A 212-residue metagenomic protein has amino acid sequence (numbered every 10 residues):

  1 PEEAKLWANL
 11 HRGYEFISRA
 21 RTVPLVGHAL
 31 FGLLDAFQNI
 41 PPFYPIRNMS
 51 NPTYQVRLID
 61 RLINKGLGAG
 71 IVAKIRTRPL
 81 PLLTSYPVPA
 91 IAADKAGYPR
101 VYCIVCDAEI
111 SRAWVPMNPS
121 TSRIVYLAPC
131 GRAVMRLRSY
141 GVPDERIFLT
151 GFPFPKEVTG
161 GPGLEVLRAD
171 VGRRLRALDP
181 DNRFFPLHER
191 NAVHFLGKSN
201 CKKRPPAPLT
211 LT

Functional and structural regions predicted by a protein language model:
E2-T77: Conserved N-terminal ligand/cofactor-binding loop architecture of enzyme catalytic domains
I75, W114-V125: A conserved, positively charged/aromatic
R78-P79, Y98-P99, P205-L211: A short, charged/proline- and glycine-enriched loop that marks the coil->beta-strand transition at the N-terminal
P81-T84, A90-E109: Active-site proximal beta-strand in glycosyltransferases
A93-A96, A113-V115, R138: A short acidic (Asp/Glu
A96-Y98, M117-S122, V142: Short, conserved loop/helix-junction motifs that constitute active-site signature segments in enzyme catalytic cores
I104-A113, P129-G131: Active-site glycine-rich loop that binds ribose-phosphate moieties when present
R123-T212: A nucleotide-sugar donor-handling region in carbohydrate enzymes
